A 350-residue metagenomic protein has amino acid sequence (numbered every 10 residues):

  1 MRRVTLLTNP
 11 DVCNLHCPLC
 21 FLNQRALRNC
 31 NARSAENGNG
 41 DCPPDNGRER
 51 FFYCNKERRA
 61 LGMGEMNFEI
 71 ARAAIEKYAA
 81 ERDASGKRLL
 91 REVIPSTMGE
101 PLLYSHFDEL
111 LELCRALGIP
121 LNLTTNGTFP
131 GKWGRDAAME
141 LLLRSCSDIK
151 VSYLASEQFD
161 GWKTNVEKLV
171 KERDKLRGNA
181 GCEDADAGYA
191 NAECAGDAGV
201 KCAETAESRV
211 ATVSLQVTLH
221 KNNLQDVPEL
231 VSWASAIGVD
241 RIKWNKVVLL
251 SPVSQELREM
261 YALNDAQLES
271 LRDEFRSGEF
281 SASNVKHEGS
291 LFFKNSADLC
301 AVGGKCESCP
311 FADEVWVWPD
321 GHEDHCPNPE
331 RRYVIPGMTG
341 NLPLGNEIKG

Functional and structural regions predicted by a protein language model:
M1-V4: Extreme N-terminal starter segment of soluble prokaryotic enzymes
N9-V12, H16, Q24: Short pre-active-site segment immediately N-terminal to redox-active cysteine/selenocysteine motifs in thiol-based
N23-E69, D83-A84, E112, L117 (+3 more regions): Radical SAM enzyme [4Fe-4S]-AdoMet core and its adjacent flexible, acidic and glycine-rich loops/tails across
E81, E92, L102, L123 (+1 more regions): Catalytic phosphate/metal-binding cores of nucleic-acid and nucleotide-processing enzymes, i.e., regions that mediate
R91-E100, K150: Active-site groove signature of glycoside hydrolases
G99-S105, T128-G134, S156-D160, K221-Q225: Acidic-and-aromatic substrate-binding clefts and catalytic sites of carbohydrate-active enzymes
A180-A206: Long, intrinsically disordered low-complexity tandem-repeat segments
G345-G350: Cysteine/selenocysteine-centered motifs that mediate thiol-based redox chemistry or coordinate metal-sulfur cofactors
